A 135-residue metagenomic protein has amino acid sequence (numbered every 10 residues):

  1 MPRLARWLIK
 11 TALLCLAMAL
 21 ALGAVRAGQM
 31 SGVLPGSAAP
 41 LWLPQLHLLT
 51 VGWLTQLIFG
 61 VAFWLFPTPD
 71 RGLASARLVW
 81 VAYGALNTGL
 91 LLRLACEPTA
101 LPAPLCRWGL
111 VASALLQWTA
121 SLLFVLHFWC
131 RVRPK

Functional and structural regions predicted by a protein language model:
M1-K135: Hydrophobic alpha-helical transmembrane segments of multi-pass integral membrane proteins
